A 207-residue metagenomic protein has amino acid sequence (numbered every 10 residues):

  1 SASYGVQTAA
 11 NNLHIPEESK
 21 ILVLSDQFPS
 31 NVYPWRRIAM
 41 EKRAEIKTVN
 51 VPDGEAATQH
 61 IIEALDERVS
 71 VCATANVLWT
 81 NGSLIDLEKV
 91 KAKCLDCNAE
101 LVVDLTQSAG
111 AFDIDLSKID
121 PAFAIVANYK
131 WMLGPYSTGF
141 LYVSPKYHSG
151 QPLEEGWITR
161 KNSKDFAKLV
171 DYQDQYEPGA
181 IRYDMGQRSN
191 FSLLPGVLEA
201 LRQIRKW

Functional and structural regions predicted by a protein language model:
S1-W207: Pyridoxal 5′-phosphate
